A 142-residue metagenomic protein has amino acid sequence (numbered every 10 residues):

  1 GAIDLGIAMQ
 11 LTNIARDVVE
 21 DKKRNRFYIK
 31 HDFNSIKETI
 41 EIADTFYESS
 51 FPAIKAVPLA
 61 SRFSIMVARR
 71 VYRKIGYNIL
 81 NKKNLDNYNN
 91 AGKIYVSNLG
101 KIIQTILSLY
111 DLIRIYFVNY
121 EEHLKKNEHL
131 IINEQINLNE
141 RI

Functional and structural regions predicted by a protein language model:
G1-M9, A15-I142: Catalytic cores of Mg2+-dependent Asp-rich isoprenoid enzymes
